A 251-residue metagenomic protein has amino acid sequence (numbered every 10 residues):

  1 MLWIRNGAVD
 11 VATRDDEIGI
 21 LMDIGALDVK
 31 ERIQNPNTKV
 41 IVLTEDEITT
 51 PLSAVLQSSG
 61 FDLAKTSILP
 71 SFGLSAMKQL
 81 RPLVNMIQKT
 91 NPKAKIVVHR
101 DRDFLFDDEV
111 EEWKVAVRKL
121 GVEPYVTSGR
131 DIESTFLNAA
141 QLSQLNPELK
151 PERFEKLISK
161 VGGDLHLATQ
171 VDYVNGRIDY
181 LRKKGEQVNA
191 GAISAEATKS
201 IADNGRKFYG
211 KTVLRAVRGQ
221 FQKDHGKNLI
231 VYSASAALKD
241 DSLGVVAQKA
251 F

Functional and structural regions predicted by a protein language model:
M1-L105: RecA-like P-loop NTPase motor core
D28, P51, Q79-P82, E112 (+5 more regions): Exposed alpha-helical structural elements
L56-G60, V84-Q88, W113-V117, V161 (+2 more regions): Hydrophobic, Leu/Ile/Phe/Ala-enriched alpha-helical segments that form helix-helix packing faces
G60-D62, P147, G226: Residue-level recognition of short, structured coil/turn motifs that connect secondary structure elements
G73, R130-I132, Y209: Secondary-structure junction/capping motif
H99-D203: Activity-critical C-terminal alpha-helical subdomain
Y180-F251: Extended, basic/helix-rich recognition subdomains
